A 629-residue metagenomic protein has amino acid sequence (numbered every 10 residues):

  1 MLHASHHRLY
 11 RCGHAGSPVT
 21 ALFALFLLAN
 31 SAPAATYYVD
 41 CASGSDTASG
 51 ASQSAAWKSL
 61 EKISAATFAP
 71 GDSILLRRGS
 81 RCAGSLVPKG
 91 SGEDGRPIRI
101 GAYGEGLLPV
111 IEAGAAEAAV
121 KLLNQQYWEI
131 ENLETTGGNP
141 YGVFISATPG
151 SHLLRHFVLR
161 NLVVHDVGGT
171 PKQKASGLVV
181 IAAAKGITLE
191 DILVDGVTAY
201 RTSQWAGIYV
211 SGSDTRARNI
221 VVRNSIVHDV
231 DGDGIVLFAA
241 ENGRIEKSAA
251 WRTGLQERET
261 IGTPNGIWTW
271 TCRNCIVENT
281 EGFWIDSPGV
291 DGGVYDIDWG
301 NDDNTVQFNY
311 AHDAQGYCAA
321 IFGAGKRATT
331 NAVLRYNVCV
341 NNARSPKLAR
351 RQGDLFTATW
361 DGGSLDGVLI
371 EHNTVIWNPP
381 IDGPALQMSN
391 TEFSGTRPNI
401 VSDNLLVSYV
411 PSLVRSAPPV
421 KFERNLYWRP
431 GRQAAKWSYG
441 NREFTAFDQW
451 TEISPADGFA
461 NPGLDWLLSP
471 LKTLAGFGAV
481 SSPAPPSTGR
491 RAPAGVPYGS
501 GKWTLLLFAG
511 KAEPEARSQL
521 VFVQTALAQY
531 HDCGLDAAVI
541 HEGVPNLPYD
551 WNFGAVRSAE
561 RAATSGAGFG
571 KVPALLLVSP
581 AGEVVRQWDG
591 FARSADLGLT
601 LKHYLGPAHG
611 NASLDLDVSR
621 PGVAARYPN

Functional and structural regions predicted by a protein language model:
C41-R77, R81, A119, W450: Acidic Gly/Asp/Thr-rich repetitive segments characteristic of extracellular carbohydrate-active and adhesion proteins
K58, G363, V368, E392-A494: Acidic, glycine- and Ser/Thr-rich low-complexity intrinsically disordered tracts in extracellular/secreted proteins
L75-R78, G84, K89-Y141, V163-Q173 (+1 more regions): Right-handed parallel beta-helix/beta-spiral solenoid domain characteristic of secreted/periplasmic
V87, A113-K121, G138-P149, P171-K185 (+8 more regions): Extracellular beta-strand/beta-solenoid scaffold signature
Y498-P514: Short active-site neighborhood of thiol/selenol oxidoreductases, capturing the structured segment around
R557-T600: Thiol/disulfide oxidoreductase modules built on the thioredoxin-like
V585-P628: Thiol-/selenol-based redox modules, centered on thioredoxin-like and closely related oxidoreductase domains
